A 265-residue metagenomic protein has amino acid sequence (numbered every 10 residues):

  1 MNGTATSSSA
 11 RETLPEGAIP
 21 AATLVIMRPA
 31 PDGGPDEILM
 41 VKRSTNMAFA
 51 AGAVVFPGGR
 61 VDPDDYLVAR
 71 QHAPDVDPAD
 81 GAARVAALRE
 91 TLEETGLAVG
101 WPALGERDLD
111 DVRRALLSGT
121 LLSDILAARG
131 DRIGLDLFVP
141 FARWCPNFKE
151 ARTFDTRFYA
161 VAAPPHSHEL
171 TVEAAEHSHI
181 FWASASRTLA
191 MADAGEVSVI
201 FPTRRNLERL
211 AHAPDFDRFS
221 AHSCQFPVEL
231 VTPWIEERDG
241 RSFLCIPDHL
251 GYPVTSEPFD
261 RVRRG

Functional and structural regions predicted by a protein language model:
M1-G265: N-terminal leader/linker segments that precede catalytic domains of diphosphate-processing enzymes
